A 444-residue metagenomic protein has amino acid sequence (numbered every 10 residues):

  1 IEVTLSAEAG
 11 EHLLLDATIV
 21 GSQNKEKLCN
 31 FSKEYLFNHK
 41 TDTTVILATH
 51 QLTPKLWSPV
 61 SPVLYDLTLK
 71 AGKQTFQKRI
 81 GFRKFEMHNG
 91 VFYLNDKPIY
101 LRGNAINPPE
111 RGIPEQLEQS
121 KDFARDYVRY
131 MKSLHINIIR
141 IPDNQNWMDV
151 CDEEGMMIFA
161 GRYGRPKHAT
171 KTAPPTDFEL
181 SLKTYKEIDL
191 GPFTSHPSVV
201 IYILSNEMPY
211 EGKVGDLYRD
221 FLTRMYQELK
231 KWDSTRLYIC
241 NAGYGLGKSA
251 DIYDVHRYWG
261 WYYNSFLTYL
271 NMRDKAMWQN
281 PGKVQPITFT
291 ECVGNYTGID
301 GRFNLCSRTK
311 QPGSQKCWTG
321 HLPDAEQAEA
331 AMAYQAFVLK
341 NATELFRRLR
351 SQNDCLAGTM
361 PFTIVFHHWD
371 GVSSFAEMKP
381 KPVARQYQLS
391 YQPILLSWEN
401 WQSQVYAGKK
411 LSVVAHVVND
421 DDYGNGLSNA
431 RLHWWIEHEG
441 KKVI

Functional and structural regions predicted by a protein language model:
I1-P142, C151-E154, Y185, S195 (+7 more regions): Secreted/periplasmic carbohydrate-active enzymes, especially glycoside hydrolases
D122-E377: Substrate-binding/catalytic cleft of secreted carbohydrate-active enzymes, primarily glycoside hydrolases
